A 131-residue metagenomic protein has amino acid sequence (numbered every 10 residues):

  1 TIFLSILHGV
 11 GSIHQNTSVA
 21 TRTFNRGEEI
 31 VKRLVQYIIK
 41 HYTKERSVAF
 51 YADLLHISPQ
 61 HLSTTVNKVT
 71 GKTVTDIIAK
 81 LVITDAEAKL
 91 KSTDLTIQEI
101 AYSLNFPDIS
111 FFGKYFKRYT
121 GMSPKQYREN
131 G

Functional and structural regions predicted by a protein language model:
T1-I6, Q36: Amphipathic alpha-helical segments enriched in hydrophobic/aromatic residues interleaved with Lys/Arg
V10-Q36, K40-F50, L54-L55, K68-D76 (+1 more regions): Short, Lys/Arg-enriched, Trp-marked, Pro/Gly-tolerant hinge/linker segments that flank
V48, P59, I97, G113: Helix-turn-helix DNA-binding elements, focusing on the entry/boundary residues of the two helices that contact DNA
L54, S103-L104, Y119: Residues within the alpha-helical elements of helix-turn-helix
L62, F111-F112, F116: Short hydrophobic/aromatic patch on the recognition helix
T65, V82, Y115: Residues within the DNA-recognition helix of helix-turn-helix
K68-S110, E129-G131: Terminal helix-turn-helix DNA-binding modules in bacterial transcription factors
K114-G131: …primarily DNA-binding HTH/wHTH and HhH modules…
